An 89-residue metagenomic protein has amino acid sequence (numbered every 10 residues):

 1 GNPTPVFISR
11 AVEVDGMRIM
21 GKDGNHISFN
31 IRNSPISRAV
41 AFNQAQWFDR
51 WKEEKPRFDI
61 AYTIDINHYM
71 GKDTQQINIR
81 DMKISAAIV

Functional and structural regions predicted by a protein language model:
G1-V89: Acidic, two-metal ion nucleic-acid-processing modules in DNA metabolism proteins
